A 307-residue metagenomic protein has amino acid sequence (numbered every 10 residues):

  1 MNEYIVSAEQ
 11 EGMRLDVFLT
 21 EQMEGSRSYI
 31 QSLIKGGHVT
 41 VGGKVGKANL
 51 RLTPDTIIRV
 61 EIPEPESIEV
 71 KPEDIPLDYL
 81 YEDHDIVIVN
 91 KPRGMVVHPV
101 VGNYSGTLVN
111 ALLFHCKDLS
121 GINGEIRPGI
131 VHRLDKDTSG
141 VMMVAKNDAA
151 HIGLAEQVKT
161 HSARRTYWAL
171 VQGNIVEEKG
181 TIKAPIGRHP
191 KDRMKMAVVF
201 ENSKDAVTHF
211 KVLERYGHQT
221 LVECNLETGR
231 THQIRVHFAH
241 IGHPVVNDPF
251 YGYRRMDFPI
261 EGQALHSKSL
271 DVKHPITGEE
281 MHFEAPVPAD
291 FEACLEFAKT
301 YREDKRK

Functional and structural regions predicted by a protein language model:
M1-T181, D290-A293, F297: RNA pseudouridine synthases
K47-R51, E223, G262: Short, surface-exposed secondary-structure edge patches
Y79, V171, H209-V212, V245: Conserved hydrophobic positions within beta-strands
V89, V236, N247: Active-site flanking residues adjacent to catalytic metal/cofactor-binding acidic residues
G124-E156, R164, W168, K183 (+2 more regions): The conserved catalytic core of RNA pseudouridine synthases
A155, V245-D248: Catalytic Cys-His active-site segments of thiol-dependent hydrolases/isopeptidases
G173-I175, T228, R255: Glycine-rich beta-alpha junction loops
A197, N247-P259: Short, surface-exposed loop/helix-turn segments at secondary-structure junctions that function as lids/hinges flanking
